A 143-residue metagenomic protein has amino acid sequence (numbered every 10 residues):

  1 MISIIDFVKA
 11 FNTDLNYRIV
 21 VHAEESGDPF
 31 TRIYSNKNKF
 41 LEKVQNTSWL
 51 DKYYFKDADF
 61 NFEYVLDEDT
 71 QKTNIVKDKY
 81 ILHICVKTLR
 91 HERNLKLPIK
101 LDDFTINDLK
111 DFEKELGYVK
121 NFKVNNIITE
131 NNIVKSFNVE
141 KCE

Functional and structural regions predicted by a protein language model:
M1-I2, I75, E140-E143: Short intrinsically disordered terminal tails
I2-S3, T105: Short, structural beta-strand-to-alpha-helix junction motif
N16-V21: A short, Trp-centered hydrophobic/proline-enriched beta-strand micro-motif
H22-I128: Acidic, low-complexity, intrinsically disordered interaction modules
I127-I128, N132-C142: Acidic, proline/glycine-rich low-complexity IDRs
